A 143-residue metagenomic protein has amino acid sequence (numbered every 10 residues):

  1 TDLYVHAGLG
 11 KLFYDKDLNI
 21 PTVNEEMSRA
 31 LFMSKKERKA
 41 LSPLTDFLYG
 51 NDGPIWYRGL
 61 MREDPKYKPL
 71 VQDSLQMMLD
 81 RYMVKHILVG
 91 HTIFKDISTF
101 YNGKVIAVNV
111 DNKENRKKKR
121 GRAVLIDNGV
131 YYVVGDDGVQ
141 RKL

Functional and structural regions predicted by a protein language model:
T1-L143: Feature recognizes metal-dependent phosphohydrolase scaffolds
